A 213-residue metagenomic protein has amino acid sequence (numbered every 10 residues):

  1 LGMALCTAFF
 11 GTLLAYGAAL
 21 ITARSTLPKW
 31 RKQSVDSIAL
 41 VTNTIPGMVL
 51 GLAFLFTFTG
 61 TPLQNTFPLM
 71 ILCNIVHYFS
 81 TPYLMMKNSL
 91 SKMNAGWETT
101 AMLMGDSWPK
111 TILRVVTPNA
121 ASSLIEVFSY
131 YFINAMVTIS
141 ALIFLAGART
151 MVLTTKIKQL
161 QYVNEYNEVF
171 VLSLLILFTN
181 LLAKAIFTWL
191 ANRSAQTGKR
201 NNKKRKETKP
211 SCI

Functional and structural regions predicted by a protein language model:
L1, L5, F9, S37 (+7 more regions): Residue-level signature of the transmembrane alpha-helical core of multi-pass small-molecule transporters
C6-A39, W97, T111-V115, F187-N192: Transmembrane-helix boundary motif in ABC transporter permease subunits
A8-L20, M48, L52, T81 (+5 more regions): Hydrophobic positions within alpha-helical transmembrane segments of bacterial inner-membrane proteins
L13-L20, L52, N65, L69 (+3 more regions): Membrane-embedded alpha-helices of multi-pass transport/permease systems
A19-R24, F56-G60, N88, N134-A135 (+3 more regions): Transmembrane helix-loop junction
I21-T22, K87-W97, M102, D106-R114 (+3 more regions): C-terminal transmembrane helix and the adjacent membrane-cytosol boundary/short C-terminal tail of inner/organellar
T26-D36, P46-F79, P109, L145-R149: Membrane-interfacial helix termini and adjacent extracytoplasmic/periplasmic loops of multi-pass transporters
M136, L142-T188, N192-R193: Interhelical loop and adjacent transmembrane-helix boundary motif in polytopic membrane transport permeases
